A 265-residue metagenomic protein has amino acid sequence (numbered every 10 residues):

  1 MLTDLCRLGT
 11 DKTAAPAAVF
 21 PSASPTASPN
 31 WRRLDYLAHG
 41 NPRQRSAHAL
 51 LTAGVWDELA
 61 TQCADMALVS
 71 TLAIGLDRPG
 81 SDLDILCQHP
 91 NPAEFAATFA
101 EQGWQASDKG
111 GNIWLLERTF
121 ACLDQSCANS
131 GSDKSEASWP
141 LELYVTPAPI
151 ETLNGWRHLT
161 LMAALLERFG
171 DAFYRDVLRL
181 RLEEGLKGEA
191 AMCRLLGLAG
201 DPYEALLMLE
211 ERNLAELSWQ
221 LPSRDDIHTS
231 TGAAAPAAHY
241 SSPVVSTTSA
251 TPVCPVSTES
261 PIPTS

Functional and structural regions predicted by a protein language model:
L2-V69, T229, S265: Helical scaffold of the NTase/Pol beta-like nucleotidyltransferase catalytic core
L5-S28, A121-E136, I227-S265: Intrinsically disordered, low-complexity terminal tails and inter-domain linkers enriched for S/T/G/P/D/E
V55-E94: Active-site nucleotide-donor binding segment shared across nucleotidyl transfer reactions
W56, P140-T146, K187-L195: A general structural signal for short secondary-structure boundary/capping elements
T61-C63, E101, S138: Short, well-ordered coil/turn elements that cap or connect secondary structure elements
F95-G103: Short amphipathic alpha-helices in soluble, non-transmembrane regions that often serve as interface/regulatory elements
W104-C127, G131-E151: Conserved catalytic core of two-metal-ion nucleotidyltransferases
E151-G232, P236, Y240, C254 (+1 more regions): Catalytic cores of NTP-dependent nucleotidyl/adenyl transfer enzymes across multiple folds
